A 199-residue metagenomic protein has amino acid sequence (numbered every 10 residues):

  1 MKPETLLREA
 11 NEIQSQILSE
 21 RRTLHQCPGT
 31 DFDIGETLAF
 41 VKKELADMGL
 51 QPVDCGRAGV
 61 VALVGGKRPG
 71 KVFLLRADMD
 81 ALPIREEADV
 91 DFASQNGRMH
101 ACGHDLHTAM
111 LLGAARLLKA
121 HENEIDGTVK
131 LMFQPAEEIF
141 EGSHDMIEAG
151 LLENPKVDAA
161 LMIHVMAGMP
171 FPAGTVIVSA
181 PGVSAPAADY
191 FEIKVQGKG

Functional and structural regions predicted by a protein language model:
K2-A101, D105, A109-D126: Acidic/His- and Gly-rich active-site-bordering loop/insert found across diverse amide/peptide-bond hydrolases
L82, D89-M99, N123-G199: Histidine/acidic-residue-rich, glycine-tolerant segments that coordinate divalent metal ions
